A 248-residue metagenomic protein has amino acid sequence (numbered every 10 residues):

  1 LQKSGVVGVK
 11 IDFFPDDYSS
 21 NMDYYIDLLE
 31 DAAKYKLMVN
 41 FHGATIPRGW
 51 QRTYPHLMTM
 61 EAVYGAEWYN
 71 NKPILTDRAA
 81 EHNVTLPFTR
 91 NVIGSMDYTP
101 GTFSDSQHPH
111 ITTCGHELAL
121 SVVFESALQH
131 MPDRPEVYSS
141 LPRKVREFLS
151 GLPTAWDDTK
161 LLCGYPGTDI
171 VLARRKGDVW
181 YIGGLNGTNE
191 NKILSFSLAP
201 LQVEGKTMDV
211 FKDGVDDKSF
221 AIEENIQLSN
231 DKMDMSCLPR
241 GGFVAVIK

Functional and structural regions predicted by a protein language model:
L1-T113: Aromatic- and carboxylate-enriched substrate-binding clefts and catalytic-loop regions of carbohydrate-active enzymes
D12, V39, V123, I182 (+1 more regions): Conserved, mostly hydrophobic/aromatic
G115-L162: Catalytic cores of secreted or luminal carbohydrate-active enzymes
T159-L162, V171-L172, E223, K232-S236: Beta-strand-rich interaction surfaces with strong enrichment in secreted/lumenal proteins
Y165-V203, F243-V246: Carbohydrate-binding surface patches
A199-V215: Solvent-exposed beta-hairpin/edge-strand motifs
V210-N230: Solvent-exposed beta-strand/loop surfaces of large extracellular or lumenal domains
N225-K248: C-terminal beta-strand-rich structural cap/linker in extracellular carbohydrate-active enzymes
